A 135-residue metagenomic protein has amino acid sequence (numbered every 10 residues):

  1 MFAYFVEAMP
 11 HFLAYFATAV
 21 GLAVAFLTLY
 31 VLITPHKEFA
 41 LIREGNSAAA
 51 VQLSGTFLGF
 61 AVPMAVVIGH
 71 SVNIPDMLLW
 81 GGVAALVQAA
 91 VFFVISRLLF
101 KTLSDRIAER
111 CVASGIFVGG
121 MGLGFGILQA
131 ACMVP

Functional and structural regions predicted by a protein language model:
M1-E7, H36-F39, I68-P75, T102-D105: Membrane-interface helix termini and inter-helical loops of multi-pass transporters
E7-L22, N73-Q88: Alpha-helical transmembrane segments
L27-L41, F92-R106: C-terminal ends of transmembrane helices
I33, I68-G69, L98-L99, C132-M133: Helix-loop junctions at the membrane-solvent interface of multi-pass transporters, primarily the C-terminal
L41-S54: Loop-to-helix transition at the N-terminal end of transmembrane alpha-helices
T56-I68, G119-P135: Hydrophobic alpha-helical transmembrane segments in multi-pass integral membrane proteins
A85-V94, I116-Q129: Mid-bilayer segments of alpha-helical transmembrane spans in multi-pass integral membrane proteins that mediate
K101-G122: Interfacial loop-to-transmembrane junctions
